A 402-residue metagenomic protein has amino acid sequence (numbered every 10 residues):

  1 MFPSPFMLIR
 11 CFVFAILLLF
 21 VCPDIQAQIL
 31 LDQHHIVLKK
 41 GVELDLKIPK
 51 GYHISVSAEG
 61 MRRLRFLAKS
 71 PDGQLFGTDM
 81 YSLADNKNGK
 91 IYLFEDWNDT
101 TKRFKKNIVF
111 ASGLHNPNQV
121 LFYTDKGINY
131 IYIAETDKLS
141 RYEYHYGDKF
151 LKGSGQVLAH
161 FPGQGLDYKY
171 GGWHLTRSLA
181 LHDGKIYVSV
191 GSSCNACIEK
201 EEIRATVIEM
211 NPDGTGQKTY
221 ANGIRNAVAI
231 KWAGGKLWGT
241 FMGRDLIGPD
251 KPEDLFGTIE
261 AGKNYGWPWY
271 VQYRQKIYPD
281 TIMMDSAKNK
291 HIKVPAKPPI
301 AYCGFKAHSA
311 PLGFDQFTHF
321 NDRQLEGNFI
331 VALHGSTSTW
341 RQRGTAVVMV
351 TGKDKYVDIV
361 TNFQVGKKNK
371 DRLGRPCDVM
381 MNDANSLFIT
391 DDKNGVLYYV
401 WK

Functional and structural regions predicted by a protein language model:
I29-K50, I128, T176, S192-N195 (+11 more regions): Beta-propeller domain segments
D32-G41, S55-A84, S309-Q316, V331-A332: Beta-strand-rich domains and repeat architectures in extracellular enzymes and scaffolds, especially beta-propellers
S57-G60, V109-H115, A159-G163, D167-G171 (+4 more regions): Surface loop/turn motifs at the tips and blade-to-blade linkers of beta-strand repeat domains
A58, A68, L121-Y123, A180 (+3 more regions): Conserved beta-strand position repeated across blades of beta-propeller domains
F76-R103, G147: Beta-propeller domains
K87-K90, F104, T136, K152 (+4 more regions): A detector of repeated loop/turn-to-beta-strand junctions in beta-rich toroidal repeat architectures
F94-T101, Y142-L151, E260-Y265, M349-K353 (+1 more regions): Short loop/turn segments immediately following beta-strands, especially the blade-tip and inter-blade linker loops
K105, A111-S112, N116-P117, L121-Y123 (+1 more regions): Asp-box/WD-like beta-propeller blade repeats and closely related beta-sheet repeat scaffolds
